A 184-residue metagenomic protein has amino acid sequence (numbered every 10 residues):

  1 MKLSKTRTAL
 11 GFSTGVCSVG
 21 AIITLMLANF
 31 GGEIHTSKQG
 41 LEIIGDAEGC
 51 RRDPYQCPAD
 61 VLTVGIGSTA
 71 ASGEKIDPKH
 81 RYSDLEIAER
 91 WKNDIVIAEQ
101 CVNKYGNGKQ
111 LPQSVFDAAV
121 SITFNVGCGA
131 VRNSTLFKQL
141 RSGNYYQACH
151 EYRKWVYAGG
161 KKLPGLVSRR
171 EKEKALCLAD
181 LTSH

Functional and structural regions predicted by a protein language model:
M1-Q56, S68, K75, Y82-N93 (+3 more regions): Long, amphipathic alpha-helical surface segments
Q39, A59-V61, S114: Extracytoplasmic
I44, V115-T123, E151-R153: Short alpha-helical scaffolding segments that buttress acidic/His motifs in well-ordered protein cores
A59-A70: Early exported N-terminus immediately downstream of N-terminal targeting peptides
